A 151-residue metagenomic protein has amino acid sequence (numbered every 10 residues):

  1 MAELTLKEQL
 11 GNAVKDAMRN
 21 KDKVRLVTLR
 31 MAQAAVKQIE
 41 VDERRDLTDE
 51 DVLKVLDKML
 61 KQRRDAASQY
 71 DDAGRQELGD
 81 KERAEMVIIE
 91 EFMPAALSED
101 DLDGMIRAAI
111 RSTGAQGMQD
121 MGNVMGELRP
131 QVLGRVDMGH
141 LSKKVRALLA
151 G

Functional and structural regions predicted by a protein language model:
M1-G151: Charged, compositionally biased, marginally structured helical/coil segments
